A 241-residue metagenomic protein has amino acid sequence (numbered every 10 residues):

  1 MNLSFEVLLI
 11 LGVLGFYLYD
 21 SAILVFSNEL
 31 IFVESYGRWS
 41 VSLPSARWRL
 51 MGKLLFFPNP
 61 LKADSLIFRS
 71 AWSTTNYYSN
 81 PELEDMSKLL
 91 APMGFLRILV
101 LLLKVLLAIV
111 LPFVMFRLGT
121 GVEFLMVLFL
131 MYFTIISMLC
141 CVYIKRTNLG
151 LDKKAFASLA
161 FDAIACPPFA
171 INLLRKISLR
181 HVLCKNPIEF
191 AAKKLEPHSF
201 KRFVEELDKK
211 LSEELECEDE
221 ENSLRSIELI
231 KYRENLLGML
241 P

Functional and structural regions predicted by a protein language model:
M1-Y36, P112-L128: Long, highly hydrophobic alpha-helical transmembrane signal-anchor segments
L3, L55, L237-L240: Short, aromatic- and cysteine-enriched interfacial helices/patches that mediate contacts at lipid membranes
A22-S73: Membrane-interface amphipathic/juxtamembrane segments adjacent to transmembrane helices
F26, L101, T147-L149, R225 (+1 more regions): Amphipathic coiled-coil alpha-helices
R49, G119-E123, N235: Coil-to-alpha-helix initiation sites in intrinsically disordered, low-complexity, charged segments
R69-Y78, L103-L107, L207, L211 (+2 more regions): Short low-polarity hydrophobic stretches
N76-I188: Transmembrane helical hairpin unit
F156-P241: Charged, low-complexity cytosol-facing tails and large interhelical loops of integral membrane proteins
